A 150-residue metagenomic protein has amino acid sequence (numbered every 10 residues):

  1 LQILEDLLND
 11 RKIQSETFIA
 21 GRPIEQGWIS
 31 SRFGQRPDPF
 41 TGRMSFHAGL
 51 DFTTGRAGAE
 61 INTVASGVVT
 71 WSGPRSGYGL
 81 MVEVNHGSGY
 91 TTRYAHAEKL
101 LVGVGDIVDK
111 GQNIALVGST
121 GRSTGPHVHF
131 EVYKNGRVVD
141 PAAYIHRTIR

Functional and structural regions predicted by a protein language model:
L1-R32: Non-catalytic extracellular/periplasmic "stalk" and linker regions immediately N-terminal to catalytic or recognition
R22-R150: Catalytic cores of peptidoglycan-degrading enzymes
